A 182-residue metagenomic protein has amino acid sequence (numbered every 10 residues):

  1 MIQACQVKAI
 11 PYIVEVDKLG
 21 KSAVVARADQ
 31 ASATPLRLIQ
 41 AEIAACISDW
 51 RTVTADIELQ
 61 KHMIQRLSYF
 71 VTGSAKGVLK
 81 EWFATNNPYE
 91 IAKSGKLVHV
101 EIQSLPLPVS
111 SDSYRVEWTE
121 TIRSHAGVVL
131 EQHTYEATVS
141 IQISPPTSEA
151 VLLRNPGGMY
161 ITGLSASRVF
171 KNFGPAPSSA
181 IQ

Functional and structural regions predicted by a protein language model:
M1-R37, A55-Q182: Structured, amphipathic secondary-structure segments that form assembly/contact surfaces in multi-subunit
E42-V53: Solvent-exposed, amphipathic alpha-helical segments
